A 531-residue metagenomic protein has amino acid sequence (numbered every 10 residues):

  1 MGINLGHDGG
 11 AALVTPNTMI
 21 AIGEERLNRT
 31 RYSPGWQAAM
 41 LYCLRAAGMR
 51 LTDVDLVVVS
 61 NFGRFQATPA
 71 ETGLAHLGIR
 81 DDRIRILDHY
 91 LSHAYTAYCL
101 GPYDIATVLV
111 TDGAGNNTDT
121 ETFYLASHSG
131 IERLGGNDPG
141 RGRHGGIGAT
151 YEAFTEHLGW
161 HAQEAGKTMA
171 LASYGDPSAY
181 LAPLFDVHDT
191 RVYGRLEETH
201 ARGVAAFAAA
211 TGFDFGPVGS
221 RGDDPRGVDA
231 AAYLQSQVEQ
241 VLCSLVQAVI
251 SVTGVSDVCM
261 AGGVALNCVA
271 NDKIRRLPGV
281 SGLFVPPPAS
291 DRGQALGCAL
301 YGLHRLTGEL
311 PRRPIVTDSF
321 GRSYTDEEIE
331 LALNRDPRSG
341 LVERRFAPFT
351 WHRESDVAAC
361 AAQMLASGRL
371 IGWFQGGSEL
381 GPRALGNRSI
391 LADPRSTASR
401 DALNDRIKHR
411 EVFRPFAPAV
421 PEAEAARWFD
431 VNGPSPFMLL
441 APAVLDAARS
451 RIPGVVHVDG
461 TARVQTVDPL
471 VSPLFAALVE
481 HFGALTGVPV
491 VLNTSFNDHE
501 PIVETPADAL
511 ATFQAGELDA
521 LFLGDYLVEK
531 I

Functional and structural regions predicted by a protein language model:
N4-R31, T72-I86, L91-A94, Y98-E198 (+4 more regions): Flexible beta->alpha loop and helix N-cap segments adjacent to enzyme active/binding sites
R26-R50, L242: N-terminal phosphate-binding loop and adjacent alpha-helix
M40-A46, D55-G63, L478, T486: Short HxH-centered metal-ligating active-site micro-motif
M40-D55, V246-G254: Phosphate/pyrophosphate-binding loops at sites that engage ATP/ADP/AMP, CoA/4′-phosphopantetheine, polyphosphate
R50-R64, G254-G263, G372: Short glycine-rich phosphate-binding loop at a beta-alpha junction
G175, L181-S236: Active-site cores of enzymes that catalyze phosphoryl transfer or operate on phosphate-rich substrates
Y233-V258: Phosphate/ATP-binding catalytic cores across multiple sugar-kinase/actin-like superfamilies, primarily ASKHA
Q237, A265-N267: A general "terminal functional-core" signal
